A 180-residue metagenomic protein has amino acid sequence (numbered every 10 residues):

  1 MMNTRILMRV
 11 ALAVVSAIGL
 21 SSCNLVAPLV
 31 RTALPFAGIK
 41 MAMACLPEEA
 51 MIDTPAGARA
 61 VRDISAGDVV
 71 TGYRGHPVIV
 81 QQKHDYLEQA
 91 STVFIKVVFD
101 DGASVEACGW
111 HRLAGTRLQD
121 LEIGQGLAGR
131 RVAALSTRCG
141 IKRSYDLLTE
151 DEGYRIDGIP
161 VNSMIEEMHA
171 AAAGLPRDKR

Functional and structural regions predicted by a protein language model:
M1-M2, R180: Short intrinsically disordered terminal tails
M2-V10: Bacterial N-terminal signal peptides that target proteins for export
A11-A13, A17: Short, linear, compositionally biased motifs with a strong N-terminal bias
N24-R180: HINT superfamily self-processing domains
